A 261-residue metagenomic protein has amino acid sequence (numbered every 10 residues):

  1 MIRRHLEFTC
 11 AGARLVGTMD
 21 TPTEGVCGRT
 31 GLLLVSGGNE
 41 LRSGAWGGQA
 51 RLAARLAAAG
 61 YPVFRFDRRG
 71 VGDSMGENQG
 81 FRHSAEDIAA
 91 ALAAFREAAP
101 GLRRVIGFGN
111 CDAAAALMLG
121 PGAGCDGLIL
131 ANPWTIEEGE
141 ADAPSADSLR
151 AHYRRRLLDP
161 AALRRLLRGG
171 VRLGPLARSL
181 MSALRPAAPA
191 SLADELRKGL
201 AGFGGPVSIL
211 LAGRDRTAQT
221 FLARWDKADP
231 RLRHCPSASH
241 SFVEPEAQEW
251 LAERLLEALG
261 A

Functional and structural regions predicted by a protein language model:
M1-T30, E244-P245: N-terminal cap/lid segment of alpha/beta-hydrolase-fold proteins
T23-D67: Short, surface-exposed "cap/lid" segments of acyl-processing enzymes
V35-S36, R68, A131, C235: Alpha/beta-hydrolase
N39, R68-G72, T135, S239: Alpha/beta-hydrolase active-site loop signature
L56, G120-P121: Aromatic pocket-lining residues of Rossmann-like dinucleotide-binding sites
R69-A99, R104: Catalytic nucleophile-loop/oxyanion-hole region of alpha/beta-hydrolase and closely related hydrolase-like folds
G107-L119: Glycine-rich nucleophile elbow surrounding the catalytic serine of serine-hydrolase chemistry
G124-A252, L256-A258: The alpha/beta-hydrolase serine catalytic core
